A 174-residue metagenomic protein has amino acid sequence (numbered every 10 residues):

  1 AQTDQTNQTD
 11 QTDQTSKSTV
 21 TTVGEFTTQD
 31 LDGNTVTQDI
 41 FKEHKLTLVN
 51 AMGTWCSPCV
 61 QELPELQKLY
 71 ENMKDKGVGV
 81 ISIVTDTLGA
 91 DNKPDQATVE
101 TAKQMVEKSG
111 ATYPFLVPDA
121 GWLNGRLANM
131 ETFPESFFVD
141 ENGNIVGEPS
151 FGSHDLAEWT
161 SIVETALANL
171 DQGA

Functional and structural regions predicted by a protein language model:
A1-E25, A168-A174: N-terminal targeting signals for export/organelle localization
E25-T47, E71-M73: A short beta-strand-turn-helix
E43-T47, K74-I81, S109-P114, E141-N144: Loop/turn elements at helix/coil->beta-strand transitions in domains of secreted/extracellular proteins
K45-T47, M52-W55, T87, T132: Short pre-active-site segment immediately N-terminal to redox-active cysteine/selenocysteine motifs in thiol-based
A51-K68: Conserved redox-active cysteine motifs that mediate thiol-disulfide chemistry, especially di-cysteine Cys-X(1-2)-Cys
G77-Q96, A111-A120: Thiol-based oxidoreductase modules, predominantly thioredoxin-like and allied folds used for disulfide exchange
T98-E141: Short, internal strand/loop/helix patches that form the active-site neighborhood or redox-interaction surface
E135-A174: Thiol-/selenol-based redox modules, centered on thioredoxin-like and closely related oxidoreductase domains
